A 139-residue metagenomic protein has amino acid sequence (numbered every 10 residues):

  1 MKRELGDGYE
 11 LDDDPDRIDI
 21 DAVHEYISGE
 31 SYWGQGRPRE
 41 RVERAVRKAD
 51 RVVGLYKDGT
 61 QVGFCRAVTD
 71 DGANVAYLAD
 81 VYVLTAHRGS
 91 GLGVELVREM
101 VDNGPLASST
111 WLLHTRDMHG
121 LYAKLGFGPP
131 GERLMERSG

Functional and structural regions predicted by a protein language model:
M1-R37: Short amphipathic alpha-helix that is part of the acyltransferase structural core
G29, K48-A49, A107, P130: Structured helix-beta-strand junction loops
E43-G54: A short helix-loop-beta-strand connector motif used in the catalytic cores of GNAT acetyltransferases and, in some
G54, T60-T69, V75-Y82: Conserved beta-strand in the GNAT
H87-L96: Conserved acetyl-CoA pyrophosphate-binding loop and the N-cap/start of the following alpha-helix in GNAT-like
V94, L106-G139: Conserved active-site alpha-helix within GNAT-family acetyltransferase domains
M100-L106: Alpha-helix C-terminal capping segments
